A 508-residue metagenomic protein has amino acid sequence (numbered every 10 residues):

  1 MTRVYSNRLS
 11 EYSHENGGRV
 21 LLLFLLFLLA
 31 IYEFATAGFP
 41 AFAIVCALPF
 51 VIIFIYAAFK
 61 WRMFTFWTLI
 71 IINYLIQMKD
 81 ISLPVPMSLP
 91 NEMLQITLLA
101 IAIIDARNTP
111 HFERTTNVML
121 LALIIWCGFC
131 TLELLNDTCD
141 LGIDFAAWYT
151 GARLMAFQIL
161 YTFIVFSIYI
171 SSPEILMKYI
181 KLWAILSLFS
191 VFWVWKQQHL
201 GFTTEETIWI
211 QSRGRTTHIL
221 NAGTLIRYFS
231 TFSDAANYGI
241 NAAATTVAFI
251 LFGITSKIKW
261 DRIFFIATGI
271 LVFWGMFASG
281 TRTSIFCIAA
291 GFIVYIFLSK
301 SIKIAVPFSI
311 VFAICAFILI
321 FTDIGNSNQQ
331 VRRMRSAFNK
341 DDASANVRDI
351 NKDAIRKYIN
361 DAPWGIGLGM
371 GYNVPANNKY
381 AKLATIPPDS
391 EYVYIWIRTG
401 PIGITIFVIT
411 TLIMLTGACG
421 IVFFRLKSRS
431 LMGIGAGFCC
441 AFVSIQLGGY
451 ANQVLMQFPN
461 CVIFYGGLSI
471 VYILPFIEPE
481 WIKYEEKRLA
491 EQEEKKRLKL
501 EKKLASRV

Functional and structural regions predicted by a protein language model:
I31, T245-V247, A436-L500: Transmembrane alpha-helices of multi-pass inner-membrane enzymes
A47-K60, Q95-R107, T245-S256, I402-R425: Hydrophobic, aromatic-rich transmembrane alpha-helices and their immediate juxtamembrane boundary segments
F50-V51, C127-T131, L160-T162, M177-W209 (+3 more regions): Alpha-helical transmembrane segments of multi-pass inner-membrane proteins
F54-L160, I445: N-terminal hydrophobic segments of proteins, predominantly signal-anchor/transmembrane helices of inner/organellar
F192, Q198-F202, M276-S279, S299-N339 (+3 more regions): A membrane-periplasm/extracellular boundary helix in multi-pass inner-membrane enzymes that assemble envelope glycans
S230, D234-A236, V272-G275, P363 (+3 more regions): A conserved mid-to-late transmembrane alpha helix and its immediate loop/hinge that forms the functional core
R262, A289, I293, V306 (+1 more regions): Hydrophobic transmembrane alpha-helices and their immediate junctions
I324-T399, I421-R425: Long extracytoplasmic/lumenal interhelical loops at the membrane interface of multi-pass membrane proteins
